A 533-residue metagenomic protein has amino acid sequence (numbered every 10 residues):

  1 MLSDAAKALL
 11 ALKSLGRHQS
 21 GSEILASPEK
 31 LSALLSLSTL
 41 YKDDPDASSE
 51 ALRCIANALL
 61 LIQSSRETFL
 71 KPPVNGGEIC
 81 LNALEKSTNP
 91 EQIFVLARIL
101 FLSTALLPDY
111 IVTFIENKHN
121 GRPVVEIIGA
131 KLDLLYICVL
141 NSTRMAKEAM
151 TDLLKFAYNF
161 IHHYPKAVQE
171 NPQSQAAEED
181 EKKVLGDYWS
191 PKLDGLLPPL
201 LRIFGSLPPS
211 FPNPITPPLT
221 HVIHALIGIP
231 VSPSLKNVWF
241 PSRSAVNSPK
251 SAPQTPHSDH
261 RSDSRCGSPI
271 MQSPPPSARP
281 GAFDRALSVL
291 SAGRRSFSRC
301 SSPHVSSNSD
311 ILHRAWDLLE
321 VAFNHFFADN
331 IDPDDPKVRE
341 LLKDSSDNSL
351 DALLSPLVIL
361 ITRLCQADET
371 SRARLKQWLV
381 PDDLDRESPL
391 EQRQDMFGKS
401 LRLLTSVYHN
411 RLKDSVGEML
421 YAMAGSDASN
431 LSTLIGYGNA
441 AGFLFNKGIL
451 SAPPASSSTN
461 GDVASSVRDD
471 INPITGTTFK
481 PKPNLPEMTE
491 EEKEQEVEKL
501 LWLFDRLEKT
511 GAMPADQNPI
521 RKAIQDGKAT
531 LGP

Functional and structural regions predicted by a protein language model:
M1, E126-E148, K166-V184, G195-P217 (+7 more regions): Acidic, Ser/Thr- and Gly/Pro-rich intrinsically disordered linkers and low-complexity segments that flank or connect
M1-T151, H162-D194, S232-A245, V305-N308 (+2 more regions): Elongated alpha-helical scaffolds that mediate protein-protein interactions in large eukaryotic proteins, primarily
L2-K13, K42-L60, K86-P108, L140-P165 (+5 more regions): Alpha-helical solenoid repeats of the armadillo/HEAT superfamily in eukaryotic scaffolding/adaptor proteins
L132, F327, L379, G448 (+2 more regions): Generic secondary-structure transition motif, activating predominantly at the C-termini of alpha-helices
G195-L201, P208, S248-S251, T255-D310 (+2 more regions): Long, compositionally biased acidic/polar linker segments in very large eukaryotic scaffold/regulatory proteins
D263-P483: Eukaryotic scaffolding regions of large macromolecular assemblies
